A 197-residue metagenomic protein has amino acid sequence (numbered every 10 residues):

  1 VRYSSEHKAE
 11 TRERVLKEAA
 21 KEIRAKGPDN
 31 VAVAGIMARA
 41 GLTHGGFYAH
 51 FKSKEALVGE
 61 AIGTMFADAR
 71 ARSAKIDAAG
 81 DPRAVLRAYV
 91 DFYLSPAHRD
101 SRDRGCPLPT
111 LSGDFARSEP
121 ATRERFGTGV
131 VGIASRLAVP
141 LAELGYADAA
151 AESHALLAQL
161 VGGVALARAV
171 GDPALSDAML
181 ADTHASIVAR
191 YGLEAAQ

Functional and structural regions predicted by a protein language model:
V1-E10, E194-Q197: N-terminal intrinsically disordered/low-complexity leader segments
R12, L16, V33, H44 (+8 more regions): Alpha-helical structural signal
R14, E18-A25, R72-K75, Q159-L166: Solvent-exposed, amphipathic alpha-helical segments
R14, K21-A56, E60: Helix-turn-helix
E60, A74-G105, S153-L156: Hydrophobic alpha-helical connector segments
G63-A69: Short, basic, alpha-helical segments at the C-terminal edge of helix-turn-helix-like DNA-binding modules
V85-A88, R99-G127: Amphipathic alpha-helical segments used for helix-helix packing
P120-T128, L141-Q197: Hydrophobic/aromatic-rich alpha-helical bundle segments in the mid-to-C-terminal region
